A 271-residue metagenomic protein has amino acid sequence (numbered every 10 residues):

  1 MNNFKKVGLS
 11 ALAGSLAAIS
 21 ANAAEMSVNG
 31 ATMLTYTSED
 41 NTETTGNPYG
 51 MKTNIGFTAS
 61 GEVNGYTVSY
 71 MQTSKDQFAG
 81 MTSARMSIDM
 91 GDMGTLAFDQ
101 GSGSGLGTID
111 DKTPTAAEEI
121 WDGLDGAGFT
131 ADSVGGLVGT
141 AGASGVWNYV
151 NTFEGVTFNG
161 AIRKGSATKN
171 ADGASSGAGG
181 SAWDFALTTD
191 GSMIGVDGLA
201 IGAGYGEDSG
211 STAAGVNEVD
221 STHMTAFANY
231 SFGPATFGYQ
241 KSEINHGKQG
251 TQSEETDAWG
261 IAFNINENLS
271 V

Functional and structural regions predicted by a protein language model:
M1-V271: Outer-membrane beta-barrel proteins
